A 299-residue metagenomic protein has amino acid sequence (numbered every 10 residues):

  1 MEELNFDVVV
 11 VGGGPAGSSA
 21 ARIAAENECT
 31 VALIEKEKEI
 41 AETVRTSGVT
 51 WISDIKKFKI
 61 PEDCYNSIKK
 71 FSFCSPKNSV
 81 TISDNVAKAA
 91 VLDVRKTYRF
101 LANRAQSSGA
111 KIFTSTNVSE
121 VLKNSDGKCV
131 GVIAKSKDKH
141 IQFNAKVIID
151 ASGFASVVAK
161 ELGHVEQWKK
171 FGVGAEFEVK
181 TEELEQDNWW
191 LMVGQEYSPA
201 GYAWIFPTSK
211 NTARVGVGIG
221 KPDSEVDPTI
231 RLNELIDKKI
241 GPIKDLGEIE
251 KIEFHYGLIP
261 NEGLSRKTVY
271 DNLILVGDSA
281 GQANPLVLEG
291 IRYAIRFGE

Functional and structural regions predicted by a protein language model:
E2-A16: Beta1/beta-strand and adjacent pyrophosphate-binding region of the FAD-binding site in flavoprotein oxidoreductases
V9, G13, A25-V44: Glycine-rich FAD pyrophosphate-binding loop
A16, E39, A155: Conserved Rossmann-like nucleotide-cofactor binding loop
I23, K36-C74: N-terminal FAD cofactor-binding segment of flavoenzymes
K56-K57, K70, A89, R95-K111: N-terminal Rossmann-like dinucleotide/flavin-binding domain of flavoprotein oxidoreductases that bind FAD/FMN
D84-N103, V157, G220-T229: Short beta-strand to alpha-helix junction loop
S107-K244, S265, G281: Predominantly flavin-linked oxidoreductase catalytic cores and closely associated redox partners
N117, D223-E299: FAD/FMN-dependent oxidoreductases across multiple families
